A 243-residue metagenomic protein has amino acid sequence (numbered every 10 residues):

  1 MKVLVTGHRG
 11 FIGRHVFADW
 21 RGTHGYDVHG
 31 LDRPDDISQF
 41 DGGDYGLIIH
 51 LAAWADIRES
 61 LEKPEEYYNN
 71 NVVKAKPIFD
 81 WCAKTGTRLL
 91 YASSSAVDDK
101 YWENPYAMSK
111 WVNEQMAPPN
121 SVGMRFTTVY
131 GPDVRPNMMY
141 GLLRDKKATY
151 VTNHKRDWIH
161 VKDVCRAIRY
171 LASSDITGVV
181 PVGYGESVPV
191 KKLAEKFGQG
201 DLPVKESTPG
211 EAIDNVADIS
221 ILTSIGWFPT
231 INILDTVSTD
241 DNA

Functional and structural regions predicted by a protein language model:
V3-R21: N-terminal Rossmann NAD(P)H-binding glycine-rich loop of SDR-like oxidoreductase domains
T6, V129-D133, T149-I159, V180-V188 (+2 more regions): Glycine-rich Rossmann NAD(P)(H)-binding loop
Q39-N70, A96-D99: NAD(P)H-binding glycine-rich loop region in Rossmannoid oxidoreductase-like domains and their noncatalytic homologs
F40, V161, P189-K192, K205-T239 (+1 more regions): Conserved C-terminal active-site "lid" loop/helix of NAD(P)H-dependent oxidoreductases that clamps the redox cofactor
H50, K76-A107, V122: Conserved Rossmann-fold NAD(P)-dependent oxidoreductase catalytic core, especially the SDR/UDP-sugar
K63-P77, N104, M108-S109, I159: Glycine-rich NAD(P)-binding loop of the Rossmann-fold in SDR/ketoreductase-type enzymes
E103-A107, W111, Q115-C165, R169: NAD(P)-dependent short-chain dehydrogenase/reductase
Y170-I213: Mid/C-terminal beta-alpha module of Rossmann-like enzyme folds, strongest in SDR-family dehydrogenases/epimerases
